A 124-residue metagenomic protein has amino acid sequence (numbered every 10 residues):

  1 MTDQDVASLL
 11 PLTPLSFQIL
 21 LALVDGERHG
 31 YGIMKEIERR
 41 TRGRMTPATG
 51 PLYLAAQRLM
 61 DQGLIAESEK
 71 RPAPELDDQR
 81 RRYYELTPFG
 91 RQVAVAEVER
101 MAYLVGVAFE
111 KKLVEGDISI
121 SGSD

Functional and structural regions predicted by a protein language model:
M1-D3: Long, low-complexity, charged/polar intrinsically disordered regions in eukaryotic proteins
A7-P51: N-terminal helix-turn-helix DNA-binding core of bacterial DNA-binding proteins
L52-L59: Basic amphipathic alpha-helical segments that dock to polyanions
Q62-D77, E85: Beta-hairpin "wing" of winged helix-turn-helix
E75-E97: Basic, amphipathic "hinge/linker" alpha-helix immediately C-terminal to the N-terminal HTH DNA-binding motif
F89-D124: Amphipathic alpha-helical dimerization/coiled-coil segments that flank or bridge DNA-binding/regulatory modules
